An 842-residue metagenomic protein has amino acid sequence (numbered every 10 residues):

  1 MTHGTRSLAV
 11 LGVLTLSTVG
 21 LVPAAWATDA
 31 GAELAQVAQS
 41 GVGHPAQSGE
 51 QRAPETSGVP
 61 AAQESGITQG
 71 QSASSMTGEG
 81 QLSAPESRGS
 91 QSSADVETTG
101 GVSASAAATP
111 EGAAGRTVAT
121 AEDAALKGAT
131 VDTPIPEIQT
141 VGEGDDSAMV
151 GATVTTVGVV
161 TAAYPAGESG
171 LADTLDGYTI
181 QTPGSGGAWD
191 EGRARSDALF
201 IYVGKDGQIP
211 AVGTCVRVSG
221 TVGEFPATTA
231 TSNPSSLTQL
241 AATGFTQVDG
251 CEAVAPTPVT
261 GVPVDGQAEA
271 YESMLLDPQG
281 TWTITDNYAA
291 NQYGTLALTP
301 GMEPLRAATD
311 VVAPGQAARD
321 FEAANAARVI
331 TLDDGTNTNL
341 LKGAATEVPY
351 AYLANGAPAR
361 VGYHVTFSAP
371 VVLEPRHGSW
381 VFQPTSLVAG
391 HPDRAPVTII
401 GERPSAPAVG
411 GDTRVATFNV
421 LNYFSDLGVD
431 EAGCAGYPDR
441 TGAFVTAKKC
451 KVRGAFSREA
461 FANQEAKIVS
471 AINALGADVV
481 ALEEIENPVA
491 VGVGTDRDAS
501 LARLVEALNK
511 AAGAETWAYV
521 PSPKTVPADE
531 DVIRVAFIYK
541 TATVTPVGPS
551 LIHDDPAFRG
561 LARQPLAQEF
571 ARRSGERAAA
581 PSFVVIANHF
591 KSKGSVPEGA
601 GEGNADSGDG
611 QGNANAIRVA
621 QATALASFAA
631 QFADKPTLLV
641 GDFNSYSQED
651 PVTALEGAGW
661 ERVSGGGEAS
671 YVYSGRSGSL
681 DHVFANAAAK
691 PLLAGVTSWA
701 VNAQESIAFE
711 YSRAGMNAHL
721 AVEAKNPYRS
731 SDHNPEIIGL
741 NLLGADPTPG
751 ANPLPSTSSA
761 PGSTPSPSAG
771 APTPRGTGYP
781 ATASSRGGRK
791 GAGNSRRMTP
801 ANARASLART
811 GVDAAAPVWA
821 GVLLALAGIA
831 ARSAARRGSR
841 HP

Functional and structural regions predicted by a protein language model:
M1-A9: Bacterial N-terminal signal peptides that target proteins for export
L11-G20: Bacterial N-terminal signal peptides
A24-T130, G778-Y779, S785-G788, G793-A803: Low-complexity, acidic Ser/Thr/Pro-rich repeat tracts that form intrinsically disordered stalk/linker regions of very
G115-T446, E465, P556-F558, Q564 (+3 more regions): Extended non-catalytic accessory segments flanking core domains
T117-T120, A471, G770: Extracellular glycan-recognition regions
T295-L296, N339-K342, P384-P749: Divalent cation-coordinating acidic motifs and surrounding scaffolds that mediate Ca2+/Mg2+/Mn2+/Zn2+-dependent binding
G744-T810: C-terminal low-complexity, Ser/Thr- and acidic/Pro-rich disordered "stalk" regions positioned immediately N-terminal
V812-G838: A cross-kingdom C-terminal cell-surface attachment/processing module
